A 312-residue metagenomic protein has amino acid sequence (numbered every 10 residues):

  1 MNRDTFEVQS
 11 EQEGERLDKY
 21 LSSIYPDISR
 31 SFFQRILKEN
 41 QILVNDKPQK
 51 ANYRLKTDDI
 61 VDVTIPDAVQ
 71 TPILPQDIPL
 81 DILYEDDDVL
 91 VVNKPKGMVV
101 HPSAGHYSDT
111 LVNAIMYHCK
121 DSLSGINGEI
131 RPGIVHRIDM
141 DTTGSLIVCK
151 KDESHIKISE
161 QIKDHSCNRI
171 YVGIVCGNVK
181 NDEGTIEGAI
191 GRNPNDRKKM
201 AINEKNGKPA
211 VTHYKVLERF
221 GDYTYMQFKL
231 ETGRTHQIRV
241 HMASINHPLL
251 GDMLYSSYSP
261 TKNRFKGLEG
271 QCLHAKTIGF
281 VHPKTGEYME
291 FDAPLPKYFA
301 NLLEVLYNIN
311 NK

Functional and structural regions predicted by a protein language model:
M1-T185, A189, Y298-Y307: RNA pseudouridine synthases
Q34, G270-Q271: His/acidic/aromatic-lined binding-pocket segments of jelly-roll/cupin-type domains and related regulatory beta-sandwich
V44-N45, H101-P102, C149, M200-A201 (+2 more regions): Thr-Gly-centered strand-to-loop micro-motif
K50-R54, Q227, G270: Short, surface-exposed secondary-structure edge patches
I82, V175, H213-V216, L249: Conserved hydrophobic positions within beta-strands
V92, V240, G251: Active-site flanking residues adjacent to catalytic metal/cofactor-binding acidic residues
G128-E160, N168, V172, E187 (+2 more regions): The conserved catalytic core of RNA pseudouridine synthases
A201, G251-G267: Short, surface-exposed loop/helix-turn segments at secondary-structure junctions that function as lids/hinges flanking
